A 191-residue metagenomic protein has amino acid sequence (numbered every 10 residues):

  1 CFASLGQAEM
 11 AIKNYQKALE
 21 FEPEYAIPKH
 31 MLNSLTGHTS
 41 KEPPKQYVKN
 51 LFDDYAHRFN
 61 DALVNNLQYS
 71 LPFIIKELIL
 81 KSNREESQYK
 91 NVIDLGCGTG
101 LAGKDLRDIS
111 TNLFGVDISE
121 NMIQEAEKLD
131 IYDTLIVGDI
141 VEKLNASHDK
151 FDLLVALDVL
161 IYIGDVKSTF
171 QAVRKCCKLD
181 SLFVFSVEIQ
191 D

Functional and structural regions predicted by a protein language model:
Q68-Q88: Conserved alpha-helix/loop element of class I SAM-dependent methyltransferases that forms part of the SAM/SAH-binding
I93, T99-K143: Class I SAM-dependent methyltransferase SAM/SAH-binding core
V155: A conserved beta-strand element that flanks and buttresses the S-adenosyl-L-methionine
K167-L179: A short glycine-rich, Lys/Arg-flanked "PGG" loop and its adjoining helix->strand segment in the class I
D180-V187: Conserved beta-strand signature within the Rossmann-like core of class I S-adenosyl-L-methionine
